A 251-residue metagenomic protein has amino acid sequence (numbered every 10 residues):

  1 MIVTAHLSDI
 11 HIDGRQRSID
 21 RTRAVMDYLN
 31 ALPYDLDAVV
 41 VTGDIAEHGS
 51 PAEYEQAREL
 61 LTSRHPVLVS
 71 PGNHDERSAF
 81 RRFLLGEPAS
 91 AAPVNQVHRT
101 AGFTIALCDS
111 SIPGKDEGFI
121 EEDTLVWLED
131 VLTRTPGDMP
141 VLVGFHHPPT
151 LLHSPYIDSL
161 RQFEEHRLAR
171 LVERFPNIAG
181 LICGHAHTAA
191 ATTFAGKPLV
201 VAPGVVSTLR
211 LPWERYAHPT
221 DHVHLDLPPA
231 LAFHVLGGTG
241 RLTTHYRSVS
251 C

Functional and structural regions predicted by a protein language model:
M1-Q56, L152: N-terminal active-site segment of His-dependent metallophosphoesterases
I2-H11, G102-I112, L142-G144, P198-P203 (+1 more regions): Active-site-proximal beta-strand elements of phosphoester/diester hydrolases
D9, G43-D44, G72, H146 (+1 more regions): Active-site glycine-centered loops adjacent to acidic/histidine catalytic or metal-binding residues that shape
I12-R15, S78, G114-E117, L151-P155: A short acidic, helix-capping loop that chelates divalent metal ions and anchors anionic groups
I19-R23, L171, T193-C251: Binuclear metal-dependent phosphoesterase catalytic core
N30-A38, G118-P198, A230-F233, G240-L242: His/acidic metal-ligating clusters that form di-metal
P51-T135, R167-N177, A195, S207 (+1 more regions): Extended active-site neighborhood of metal-dependent phosphoesterases/phosphodiesterases
